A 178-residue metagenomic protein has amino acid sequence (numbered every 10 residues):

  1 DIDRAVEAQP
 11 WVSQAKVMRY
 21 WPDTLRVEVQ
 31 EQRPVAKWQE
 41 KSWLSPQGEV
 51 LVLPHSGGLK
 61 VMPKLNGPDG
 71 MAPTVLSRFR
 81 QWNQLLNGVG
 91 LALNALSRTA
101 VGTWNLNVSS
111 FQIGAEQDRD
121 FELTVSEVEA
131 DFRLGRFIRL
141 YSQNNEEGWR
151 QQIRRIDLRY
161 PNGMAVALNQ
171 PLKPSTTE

Functional and structural regions predicted by a protein language model:
D1-A8, Q14-E178: Charged, solvent-exposed interaction patches on well-folded alpha/beta domains that mediate macromolecular contacts
